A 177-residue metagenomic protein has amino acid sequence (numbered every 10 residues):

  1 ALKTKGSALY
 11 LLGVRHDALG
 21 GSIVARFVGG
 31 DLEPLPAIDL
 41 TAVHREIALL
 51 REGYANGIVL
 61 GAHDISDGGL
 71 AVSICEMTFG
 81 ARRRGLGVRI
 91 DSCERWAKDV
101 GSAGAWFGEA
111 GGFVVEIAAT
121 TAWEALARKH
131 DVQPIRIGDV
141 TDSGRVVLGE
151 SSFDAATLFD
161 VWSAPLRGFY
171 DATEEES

Functional and structural regions predicted by a protein language model:
A1-I38, G111, A119: Mobile "lid/hinge" segments at catalytic clefts and subdomain interfaces of large enzymes
D31-L35, H44-I47, G53-S177: Glycine-/charge-enriched secondary-structure boundary and capping motifs
